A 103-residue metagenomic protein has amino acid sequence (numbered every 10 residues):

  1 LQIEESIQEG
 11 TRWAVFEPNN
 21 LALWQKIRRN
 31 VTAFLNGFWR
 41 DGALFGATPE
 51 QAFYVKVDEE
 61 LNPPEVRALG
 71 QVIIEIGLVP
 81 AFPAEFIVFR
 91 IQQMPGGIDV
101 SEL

Functional and structural regions predicted by a protein language model:
L1-L103: Structured, hydrophobic secondary-structure cores that serve as assembly/anchoring elements
